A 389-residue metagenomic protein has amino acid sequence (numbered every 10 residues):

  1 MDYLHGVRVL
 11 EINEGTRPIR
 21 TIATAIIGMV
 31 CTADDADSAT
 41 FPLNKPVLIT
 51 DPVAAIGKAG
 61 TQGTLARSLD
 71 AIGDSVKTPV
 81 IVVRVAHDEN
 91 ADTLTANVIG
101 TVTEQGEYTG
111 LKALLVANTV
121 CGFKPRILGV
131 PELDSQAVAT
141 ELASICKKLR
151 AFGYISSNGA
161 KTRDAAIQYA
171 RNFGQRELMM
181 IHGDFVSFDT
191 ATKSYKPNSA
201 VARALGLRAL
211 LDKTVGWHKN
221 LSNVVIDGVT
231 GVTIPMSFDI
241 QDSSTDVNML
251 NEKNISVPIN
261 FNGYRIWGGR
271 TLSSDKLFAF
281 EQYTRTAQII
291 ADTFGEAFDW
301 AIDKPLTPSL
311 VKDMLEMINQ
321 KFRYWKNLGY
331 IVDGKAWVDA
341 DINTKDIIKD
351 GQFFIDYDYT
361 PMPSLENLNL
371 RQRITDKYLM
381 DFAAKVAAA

Functional and structural regions predicted by a protein language model:
M1-A389: Surface-exposed assembly/interface segments
